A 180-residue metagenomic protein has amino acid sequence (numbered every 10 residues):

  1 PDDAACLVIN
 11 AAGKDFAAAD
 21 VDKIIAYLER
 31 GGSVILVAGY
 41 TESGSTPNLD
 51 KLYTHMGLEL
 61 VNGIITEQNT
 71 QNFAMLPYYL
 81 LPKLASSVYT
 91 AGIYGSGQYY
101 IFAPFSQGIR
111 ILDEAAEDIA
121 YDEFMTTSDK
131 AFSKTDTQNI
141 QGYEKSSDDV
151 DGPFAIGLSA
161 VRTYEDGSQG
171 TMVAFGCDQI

Functional and structural regions predicted by a protein language model:
P1-I180: Acidic, S/T/G-rich, low-cysteine, solvent-exposed domains in lumenal/extracellular/periplasmic regions of secretory
